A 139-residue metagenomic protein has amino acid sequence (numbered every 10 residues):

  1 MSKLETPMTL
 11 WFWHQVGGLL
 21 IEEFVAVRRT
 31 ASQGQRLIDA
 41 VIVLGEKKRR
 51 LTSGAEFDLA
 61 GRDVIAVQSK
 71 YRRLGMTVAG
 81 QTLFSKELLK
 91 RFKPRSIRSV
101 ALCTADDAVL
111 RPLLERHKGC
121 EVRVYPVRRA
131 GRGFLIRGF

Functional and structural regions predicted by a protein language model:
M1-F139: Charged, terminal alpha-helix-loop-beta segments that serve as non-catalytic nucleic-acid engagement and/or assembly
